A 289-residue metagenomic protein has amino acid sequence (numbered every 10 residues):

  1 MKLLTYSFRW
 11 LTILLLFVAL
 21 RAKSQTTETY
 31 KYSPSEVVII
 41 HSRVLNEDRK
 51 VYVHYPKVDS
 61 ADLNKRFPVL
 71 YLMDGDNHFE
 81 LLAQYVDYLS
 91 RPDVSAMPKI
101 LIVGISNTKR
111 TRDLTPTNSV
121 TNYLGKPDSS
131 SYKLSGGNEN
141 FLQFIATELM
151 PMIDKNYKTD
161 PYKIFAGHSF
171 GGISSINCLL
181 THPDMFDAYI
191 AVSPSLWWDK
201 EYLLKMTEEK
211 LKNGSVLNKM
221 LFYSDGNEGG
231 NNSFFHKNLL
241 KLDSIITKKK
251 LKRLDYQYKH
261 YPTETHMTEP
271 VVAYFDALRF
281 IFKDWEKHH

Functional and structural regions predicted by a protein language model:
M1-E28: Bacterial Sec-dependent N-terminal signal peptides
K23-F67: A domain-start/cap signature at the N-terminus of enzymes
L72-D74, G104: Structural cue for short, hydrophobic secondary-structure segments
F79-L142: Active-site machinery of serine-nucleophile hydrolases
Y157-H168: Alpha/beta-hydrolase fold nucleophile elbow
G167-G171, S175: Gly/Ala-rich beta-loop-alpha elbow adjacent to hydrolase catalytic centers
T181-N218: Mobile cap/lid helix-loop segments that gate and shape the active-site cleft of serine hydrolases
S224, E228-H289: C-terminal catalytic histidine-bearing segment of alpha/beta-hydrolase fold enzymes
